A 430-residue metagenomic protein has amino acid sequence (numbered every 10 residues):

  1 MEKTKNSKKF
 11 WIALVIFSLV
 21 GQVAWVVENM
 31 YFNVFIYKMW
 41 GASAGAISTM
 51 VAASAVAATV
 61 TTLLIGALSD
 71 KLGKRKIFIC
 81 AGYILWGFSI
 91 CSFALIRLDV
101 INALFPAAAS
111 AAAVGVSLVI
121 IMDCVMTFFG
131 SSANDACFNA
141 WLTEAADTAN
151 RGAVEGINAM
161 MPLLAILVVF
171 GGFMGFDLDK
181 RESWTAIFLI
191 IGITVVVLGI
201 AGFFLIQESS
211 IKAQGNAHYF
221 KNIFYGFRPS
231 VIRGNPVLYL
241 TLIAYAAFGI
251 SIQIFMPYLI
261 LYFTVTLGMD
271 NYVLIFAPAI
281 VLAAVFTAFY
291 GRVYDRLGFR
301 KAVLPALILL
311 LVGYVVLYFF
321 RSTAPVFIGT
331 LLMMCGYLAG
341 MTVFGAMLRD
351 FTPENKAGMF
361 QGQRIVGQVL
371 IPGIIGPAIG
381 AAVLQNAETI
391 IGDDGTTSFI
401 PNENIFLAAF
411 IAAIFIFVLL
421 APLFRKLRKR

Functional and structural regions predicted by a protein language model:
M1-K8, S209-I243: Juxtamembrane intracellular "pre-TM" segments in multi-pass secondary transporters
E2-A55, V237-L267, V273: Helix-loop boundary and gating motifs at the non-cytosolic
L19, S89, I96, A103-A133 (+1 more regions): Hydrophobic core of transmembrane alpha-helices in multi-pass small-molecule transporters, especially MFS/SLC-type
A58-T59, G152-M174, I365-P377: Glycine-rich segments within core transmembrane alpha-helices of 12-TM secondary carriers
V60-K74, F286-F299, L384: Helix-to-loop junctions at the C-terminal end of transmembrane segments in multipass secondary transporters
R75, F176-I193, L384-A412: A membrane-interface helix-boundary motif in multi-pass transporters
I77-S92, K301-V316: Structural signature of the two symmetry-related core transmembrane helices
F93-V100, V196-I206, N402-R430: Multi-pass alpha-helical transporter architecture, strongest for 12-TM Major Facilitator/SLC carriers used
